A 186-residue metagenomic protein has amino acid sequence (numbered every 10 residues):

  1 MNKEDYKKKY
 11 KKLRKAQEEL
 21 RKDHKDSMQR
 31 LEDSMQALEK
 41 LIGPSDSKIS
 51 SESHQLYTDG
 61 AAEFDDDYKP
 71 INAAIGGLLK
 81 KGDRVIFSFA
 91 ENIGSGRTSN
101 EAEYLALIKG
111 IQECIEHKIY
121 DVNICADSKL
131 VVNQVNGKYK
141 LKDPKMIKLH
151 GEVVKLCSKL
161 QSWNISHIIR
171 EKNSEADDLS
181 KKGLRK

Functional and structural regions predicted by a protein language model:
M1-S50, I86-S88, I115, I147 (+2 more regions): Intrinsically disordered, low-complexity regions
D46-E101, E113: RNase H-like nuclease fold core
A61-D67, I108-S180: RNase H catalytic domain
G96-E103, K142-M146: Active-site beta-loop-alpha junctions of metal-dependent nucleic acid enzymes, especially the RNase H-like/DDE
